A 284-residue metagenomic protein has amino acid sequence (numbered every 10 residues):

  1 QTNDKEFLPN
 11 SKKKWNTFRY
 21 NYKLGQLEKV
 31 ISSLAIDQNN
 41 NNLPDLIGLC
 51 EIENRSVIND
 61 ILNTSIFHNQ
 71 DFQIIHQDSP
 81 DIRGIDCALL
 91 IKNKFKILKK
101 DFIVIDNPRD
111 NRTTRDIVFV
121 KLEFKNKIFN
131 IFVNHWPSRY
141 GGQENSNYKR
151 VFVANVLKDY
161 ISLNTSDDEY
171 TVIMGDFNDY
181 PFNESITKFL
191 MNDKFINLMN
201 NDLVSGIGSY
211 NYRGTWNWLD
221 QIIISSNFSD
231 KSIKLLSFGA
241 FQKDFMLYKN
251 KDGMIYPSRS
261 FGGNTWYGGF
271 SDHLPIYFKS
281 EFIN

Functional and structural regions predicted by a protein language model:
Q1-S65, I75-S79, I85, D252-M254 (+1 more regions): N-terminal, active-site-proximal structural segment of metallo-dependent hydrolase catalytic domains
P9-Y20, L43-L49, H76-Q77, N107 (+4 more regions): Second-shell loop/turn segments in exported
L46-G48, I52-F129, W136: Structured beta-strand-rich core segments of catalytic domains in phosphoester-bond hydrolases
I52, W136, D176-F177, L274: Active-site metal-binding loops of divalent metal-dependent hydrolases
S56-N59, R83-G84, Y140-Q143, Y180-S185 (+2 more regions): Extracytoplasmic/secreted cell-surface and envelope-processing proteins
K127, V133-S146: Active-site His/acidic residue clusters
E144-D168: A long, amphipathic alpha-helix that forms part of the scaffold/cap immediately adjacent to metal-dependent active
D159-T171, N178-N284: Metal-dependent phosphoester-hydrolase catalytic domains
